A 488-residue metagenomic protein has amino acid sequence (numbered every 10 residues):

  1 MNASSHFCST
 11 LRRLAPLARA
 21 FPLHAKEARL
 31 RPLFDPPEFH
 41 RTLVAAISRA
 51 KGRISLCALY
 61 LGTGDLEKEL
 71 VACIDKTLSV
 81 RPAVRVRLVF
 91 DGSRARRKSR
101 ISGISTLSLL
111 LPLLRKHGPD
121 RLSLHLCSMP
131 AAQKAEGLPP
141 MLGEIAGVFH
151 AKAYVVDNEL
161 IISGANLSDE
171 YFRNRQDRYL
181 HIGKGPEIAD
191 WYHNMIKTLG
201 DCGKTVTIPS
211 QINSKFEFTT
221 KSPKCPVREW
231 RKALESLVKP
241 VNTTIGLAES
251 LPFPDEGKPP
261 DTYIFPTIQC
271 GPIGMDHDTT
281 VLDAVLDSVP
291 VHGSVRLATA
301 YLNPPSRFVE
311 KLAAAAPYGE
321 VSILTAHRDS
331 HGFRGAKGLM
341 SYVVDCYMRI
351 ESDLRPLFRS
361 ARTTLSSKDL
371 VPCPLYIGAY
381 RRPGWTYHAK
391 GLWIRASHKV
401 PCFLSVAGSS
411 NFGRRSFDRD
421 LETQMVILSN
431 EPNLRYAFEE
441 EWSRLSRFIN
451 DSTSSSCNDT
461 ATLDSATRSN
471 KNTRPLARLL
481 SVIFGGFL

Functional and structural regions predicted by a protein language model:
A3-R19, P130-A146, D464-L488: Alpha-helical membrane-targeting segments
T10-R49, T63-V291, R328-K399, R415-F417 (+1 more regions): HKD-type phospholipase D/PLD-like phosphodiesterase module
S55-C57, S294-T299, G378: Short catalytic-loop micro-motif centered on adjacent basic/acidic residues
C57-L59, V89-D91, A298, L324-A326: A cross-family glycoside hydrolase active-site/sugar-binding cleft signature
V86-L88, V321-I323, S405: Hydrophobic/aromatic residues located in beta-strands of well-ordered beta-sheets within soluble catalytic
A165, P356-L488: Long, C-terminal catalytic modules of enzymes
H193, T220, K224-S250, D255 (+6 more regions): Terminal interaction modules at protein C-ends
K311-A315, E422: Short, solvent-exposed amphipathic alpha-helical segments in soluble enzyme and RNA/protein-processing domains
